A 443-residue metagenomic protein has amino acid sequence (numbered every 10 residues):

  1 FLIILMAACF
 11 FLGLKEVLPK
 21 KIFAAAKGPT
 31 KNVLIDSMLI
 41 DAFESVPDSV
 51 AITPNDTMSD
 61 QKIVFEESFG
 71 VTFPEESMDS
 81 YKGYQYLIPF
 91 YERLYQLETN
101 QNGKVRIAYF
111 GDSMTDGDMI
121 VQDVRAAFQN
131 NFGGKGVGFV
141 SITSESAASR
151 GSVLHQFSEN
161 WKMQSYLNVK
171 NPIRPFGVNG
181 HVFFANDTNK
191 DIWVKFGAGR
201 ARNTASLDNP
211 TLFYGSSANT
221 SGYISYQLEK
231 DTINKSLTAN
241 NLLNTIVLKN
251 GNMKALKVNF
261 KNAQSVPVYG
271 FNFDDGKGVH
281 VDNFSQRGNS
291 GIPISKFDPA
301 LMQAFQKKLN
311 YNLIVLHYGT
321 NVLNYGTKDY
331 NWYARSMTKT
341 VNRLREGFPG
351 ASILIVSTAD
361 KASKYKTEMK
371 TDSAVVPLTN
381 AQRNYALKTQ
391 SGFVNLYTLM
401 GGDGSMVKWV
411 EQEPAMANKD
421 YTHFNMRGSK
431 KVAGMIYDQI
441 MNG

Functional and structural regions predicted by a protein language model:
F1-K15: Hydrophobic membrane-insertion alpha-helices, especially the h-region of bacterial N-terminal signal peptides
L18-E66: Juxtamembrane proline-rich low-complexity "stalk" or linker regions positioned immediately after a signal peptide
P19, G28, V315-V322, R343-N380 (+1 more regions): Active-site segments of SGNH/GDSL-like serine hydrolases that catalyze O-acetyl group transfer/hydrolysis on lipids
K82-Y95, I294-Q306, R335-R343, S405: Alpha-helical scaffolding within the catalytic cores of extracellular/periplasmic polymer-degrading hydrolases
T99, T115, M119, R125-G133 (+5 more regions): Sec-exported extracytoplasmic/periplasmic mature domains
I107-G111: Short hydrophobic beta-strand that contains or immediately precedes a catalytic carboxylate
D116-Q227, T232, L237-R335, H423-F424: Conserved SGNH/GDSL esterase-like catalytic core that processes O-acyl groups on lipids and polysaccharides
D298-P299, D360-G443: Catalytic His-Asp segment of secreted/periplasmic serine-dependent ester chemistry enzymes
